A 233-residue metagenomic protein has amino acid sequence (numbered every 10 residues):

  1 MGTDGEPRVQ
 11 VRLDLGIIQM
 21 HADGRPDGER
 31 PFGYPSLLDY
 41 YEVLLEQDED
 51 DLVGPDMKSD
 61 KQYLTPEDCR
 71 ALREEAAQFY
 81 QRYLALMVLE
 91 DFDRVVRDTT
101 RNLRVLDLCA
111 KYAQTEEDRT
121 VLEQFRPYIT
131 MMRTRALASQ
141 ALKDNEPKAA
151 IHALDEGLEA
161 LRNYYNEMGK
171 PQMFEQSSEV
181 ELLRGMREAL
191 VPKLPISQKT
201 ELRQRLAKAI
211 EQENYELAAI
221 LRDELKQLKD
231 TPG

Functional and structural regions predicted by a protein language model:
M1-C109: N-terminal alpha-helical interaction modules that lie
L52-D56, P127-K143, F174-K199: Alpha-helical linker/edge segments of TPR/alpha-solenoid repeat scaffolds and analogous pre-/post-domain helices
Q62-A76, D118-T130, E188-Q198: TPR-adjacent "capping" and linker segments in tetratricopeptide-repeat scaffold/adaptor proteins
F79-Y80, D98, P127, T134 (+1 more regions): TPR repeat positional signature
Y83-L86, E90, M131, A136-A141 (+1 more regions): Conserved small-residue packing positions in alpha-helical repeats and bundles
M87, F92, D98-T99, L106 (+5 more regions): Inward-facing hydrophobic residues that define packing positions of alpha-helical scaffold repeats
V105-C109, A113, L161-M168, K229: Alpha-helical junction/boundary sensor with strong preference for TPR arrays
Y112-P127, N166-S177: Acidic, Ser/Thr-rich low-complexity linear motifs
